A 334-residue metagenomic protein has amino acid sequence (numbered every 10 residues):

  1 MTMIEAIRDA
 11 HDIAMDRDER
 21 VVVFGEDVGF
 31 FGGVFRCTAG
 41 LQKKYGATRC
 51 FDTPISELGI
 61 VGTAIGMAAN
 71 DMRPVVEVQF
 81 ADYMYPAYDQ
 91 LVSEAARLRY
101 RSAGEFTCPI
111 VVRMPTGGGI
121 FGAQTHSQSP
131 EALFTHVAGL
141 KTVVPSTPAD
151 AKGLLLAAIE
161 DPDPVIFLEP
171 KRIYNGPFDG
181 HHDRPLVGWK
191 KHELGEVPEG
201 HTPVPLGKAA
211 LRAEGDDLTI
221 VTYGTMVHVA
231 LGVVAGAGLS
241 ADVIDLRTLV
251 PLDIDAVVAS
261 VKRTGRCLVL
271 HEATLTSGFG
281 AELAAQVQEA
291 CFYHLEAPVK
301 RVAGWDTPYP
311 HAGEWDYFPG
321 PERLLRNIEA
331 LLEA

Functional and structural regions predicted by a protein language model:
M1-P164, L168, R172-N175: Thiamine diphosphate
R36-G40, K44, E105-V111, K171-R172 (+1 more regions): Thiamine diphosphate
